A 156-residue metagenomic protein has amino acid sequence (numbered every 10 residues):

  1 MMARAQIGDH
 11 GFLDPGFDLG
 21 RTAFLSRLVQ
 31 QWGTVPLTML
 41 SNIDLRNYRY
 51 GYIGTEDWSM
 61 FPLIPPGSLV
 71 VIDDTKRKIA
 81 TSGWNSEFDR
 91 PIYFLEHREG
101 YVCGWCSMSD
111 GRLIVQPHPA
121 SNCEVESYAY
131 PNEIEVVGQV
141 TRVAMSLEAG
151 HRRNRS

Functional and structural regions predicted by a protein language model:
M1-P66, T75-I79, R142-S156: Short, positionally conserved secondary-structure boundary motifs
R4, D89, E133-V137: Low-complexity, intrinsically disordered short peptide segments enriched in small/polar/basic residues
D14, V35, R90, Q116-H118 (+1 more regions): Intrinsic-disorder/low-complexity coil detector
L45-H118: Hydrophobic protein-protein interaction segments
E99-E148: Glycine- and charge-enriched low-complexity intrinsically disordered segments
